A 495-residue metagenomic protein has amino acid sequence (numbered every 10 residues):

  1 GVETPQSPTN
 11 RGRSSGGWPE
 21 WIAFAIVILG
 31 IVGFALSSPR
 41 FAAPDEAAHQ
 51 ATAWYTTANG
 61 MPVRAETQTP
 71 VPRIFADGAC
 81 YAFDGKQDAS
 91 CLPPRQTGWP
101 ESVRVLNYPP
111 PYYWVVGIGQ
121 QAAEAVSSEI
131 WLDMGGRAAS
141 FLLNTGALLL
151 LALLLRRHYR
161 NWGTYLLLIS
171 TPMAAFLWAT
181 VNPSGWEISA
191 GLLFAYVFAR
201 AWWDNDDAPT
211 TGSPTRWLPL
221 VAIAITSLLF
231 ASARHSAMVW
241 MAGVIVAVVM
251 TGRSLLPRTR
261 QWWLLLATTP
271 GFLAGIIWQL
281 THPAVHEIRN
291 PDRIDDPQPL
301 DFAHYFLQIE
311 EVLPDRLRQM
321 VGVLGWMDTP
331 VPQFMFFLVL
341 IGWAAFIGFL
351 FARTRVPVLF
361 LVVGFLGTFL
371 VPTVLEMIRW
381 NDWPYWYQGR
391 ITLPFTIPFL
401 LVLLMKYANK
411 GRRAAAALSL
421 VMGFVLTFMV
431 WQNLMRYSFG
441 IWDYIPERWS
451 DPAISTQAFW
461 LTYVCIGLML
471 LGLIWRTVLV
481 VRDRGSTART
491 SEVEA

Functional and structural regions predicted by a protein language model:
G1-G33, W262-T269, M469-A495: Start-transfer (signal-anchor) and selected internal transmembrane alpha helices of multi-pass inner/ER membrane
T57-G135: Interfacial juxtamembrane loops and adjacent helix segments that form the catalytic/substrate-binding surfaces
I118, M134-H158: Transmembrane-helix motifs of polytopic, lipid-linked glycan transferases
V126-W131, A152-P172: Transmembrane-helix signature of polytopic, membrane-embedded enzymes that assemble or transfer cell-envelope glycans
F176, R216-H235, W240-V246: Membrane-interface alpha helices of multi-pass inner-membrane proteins
V197-P214, M238-F272: Perimembrane helix-loop-helix junctions
G252, R258, L265, L273 (+2 more regions): Transmembrane helical bundles and short interhelical boundary loops of multi-pass, membrane-embedded
P257-L266, G275-A352, Y407, S450-G467: Membrane-lumen/periplasm interface segments of multi-pass, membrane-embedded glycan/lipid transferases
